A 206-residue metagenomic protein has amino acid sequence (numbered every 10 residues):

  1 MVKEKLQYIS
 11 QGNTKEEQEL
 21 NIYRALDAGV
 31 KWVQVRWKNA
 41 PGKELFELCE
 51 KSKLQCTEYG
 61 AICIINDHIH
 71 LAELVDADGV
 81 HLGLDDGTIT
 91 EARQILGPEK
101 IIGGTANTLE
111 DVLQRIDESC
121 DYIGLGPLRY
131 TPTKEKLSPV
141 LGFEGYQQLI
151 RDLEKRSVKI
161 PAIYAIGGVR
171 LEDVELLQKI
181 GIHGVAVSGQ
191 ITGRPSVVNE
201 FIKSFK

Functional and structural regions predicted by a protein language model:
M1-R24, Q94, R151-L153: N-terminal amphipathic alpha-helix/helix-capping segment at the start of soluble metabolic enzymes
E4-S10, V33-V35, C63-I65, V80-L82 (+4 more regions): Hydrophobic faces of well-ordered beta-strands that scaffold small-molecule active sites in alpha/beta enzyme cores
Y8, A25, V33, A72 (+7 more regions): Conserved, mostly hydrophobic/aromatic
N21, C63-D78, N107-D121, I163-Y164 (+2 more regions): Catalytic cores of alpha/beta
I22-G29, L54-E58, R93-Q94, I116-S119 (+1 more regions): Acidic (Asp/Glu)-rich catalytic clusters
K31-P41: A short beta-strand-loop structural module common to alpha/beta enzyme folds
L45-I65, L84, E91-T108, S138-Y164 (+2 more regions): Alpha-helix-loop-beta-strand connector modules within alpha/beta enzyme cores
L84-Q94, G124-L137, V174-K206: Glycine-rich phosphate-binding active-site loops on the catalytic face of alpha/beta enzymes
